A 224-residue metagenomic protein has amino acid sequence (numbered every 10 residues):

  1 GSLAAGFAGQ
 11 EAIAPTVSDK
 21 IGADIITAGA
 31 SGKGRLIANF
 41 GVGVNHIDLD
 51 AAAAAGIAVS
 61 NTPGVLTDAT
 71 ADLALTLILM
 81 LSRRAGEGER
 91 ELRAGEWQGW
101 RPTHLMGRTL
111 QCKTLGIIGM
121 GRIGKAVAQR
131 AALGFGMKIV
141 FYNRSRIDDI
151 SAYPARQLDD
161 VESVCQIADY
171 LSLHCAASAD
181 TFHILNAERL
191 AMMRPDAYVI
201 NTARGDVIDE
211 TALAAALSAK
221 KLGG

Functional and structural regions predicted by a protein language model:
G1, F40-V44, G64-T67, V164 (+1 more regions): Short, acidic/turn-prone active-site loops that include or flank metal/cofactor- and phosphate-binding residues
G1-S60, N186: An N-terminal-biased, well-structured beta-alpha scaffold segment characteristic of Rossmann-like dinucleotide-binding
I21-I25, S145-G224: Rossmann-like adenosine-cofactor binding region
G29-L36, A55-I57, G136-M137, P195-A197 (+1 more regions): A short helix->loop->beta-strand "cap" motif at the edges of active sites that frequently abuts
G34, Q111-T114, A187, D196: Phosphate-coordination loops involved in phosphoryl transfer and adenosine-cofactor binding
P63-T114, A126-G134: Phosphate-binding beta-alpha-beta segment of Rossmann-like dinucleotide-binding domains, i.e., the NAD(P)
M120-G121: Glycine-rich Rossmann-fold phosphate-binding loop(s) that bind the pyrophosphate of adenine dinucleotide cofactors
L133-S151: NAD(P)-binding Rossmann-fold cofactor-contacting core
